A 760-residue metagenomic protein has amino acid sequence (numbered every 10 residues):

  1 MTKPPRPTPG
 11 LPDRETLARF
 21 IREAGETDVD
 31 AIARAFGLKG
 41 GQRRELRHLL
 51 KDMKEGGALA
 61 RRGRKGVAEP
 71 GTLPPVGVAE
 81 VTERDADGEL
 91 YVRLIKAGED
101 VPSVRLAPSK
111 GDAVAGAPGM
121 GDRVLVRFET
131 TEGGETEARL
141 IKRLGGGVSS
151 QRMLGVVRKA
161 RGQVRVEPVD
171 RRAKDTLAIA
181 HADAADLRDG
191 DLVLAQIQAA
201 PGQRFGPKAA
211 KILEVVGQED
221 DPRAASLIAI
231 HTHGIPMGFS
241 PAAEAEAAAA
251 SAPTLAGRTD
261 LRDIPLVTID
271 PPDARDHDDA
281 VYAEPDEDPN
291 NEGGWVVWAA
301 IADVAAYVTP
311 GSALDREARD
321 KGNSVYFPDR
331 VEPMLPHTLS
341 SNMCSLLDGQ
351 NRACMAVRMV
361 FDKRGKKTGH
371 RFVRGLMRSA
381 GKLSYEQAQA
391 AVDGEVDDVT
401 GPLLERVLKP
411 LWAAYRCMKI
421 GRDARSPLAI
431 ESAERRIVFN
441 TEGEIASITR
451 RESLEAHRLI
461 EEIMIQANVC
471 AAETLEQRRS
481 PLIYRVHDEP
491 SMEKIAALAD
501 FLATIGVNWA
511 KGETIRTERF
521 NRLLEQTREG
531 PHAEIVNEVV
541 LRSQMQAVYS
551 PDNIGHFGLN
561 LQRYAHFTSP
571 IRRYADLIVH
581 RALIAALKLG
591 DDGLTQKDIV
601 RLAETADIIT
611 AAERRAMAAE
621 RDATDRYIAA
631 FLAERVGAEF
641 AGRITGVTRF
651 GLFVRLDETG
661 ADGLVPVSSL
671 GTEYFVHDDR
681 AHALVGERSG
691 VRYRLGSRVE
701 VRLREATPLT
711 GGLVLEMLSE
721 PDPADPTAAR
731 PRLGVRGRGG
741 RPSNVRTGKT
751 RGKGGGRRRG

Functional and structural regions predicted by a protein language model:
M1-P12, Y674-A683, M717-G760: Acidic, low-complexity intrinsically disordered tails
M1-W298, A305-Q350, K382, Q387-V392 (+1 more regions): Charge-lined substrate channels and their catalytic hotspots, especially those that engage the 3′ end of RNA
E99-A107, A173-I179, G660-H677, T727: A short macromolecule-binding patch
D122, P666-L713, P726-N744: Intrinsically disordered, low-complexity linker and terminal regions at domain boundaries
V126, A195, V647, V701-L703: A generic structural signal for residues embedded in beta-strands
E135-T136, F205, R704-M717: Internal insertion modules embedded within essential enzymes
L194, A200-P201, I228, T232-I235 (+3 more regions): Electropositive polyanion-binding surfaces
